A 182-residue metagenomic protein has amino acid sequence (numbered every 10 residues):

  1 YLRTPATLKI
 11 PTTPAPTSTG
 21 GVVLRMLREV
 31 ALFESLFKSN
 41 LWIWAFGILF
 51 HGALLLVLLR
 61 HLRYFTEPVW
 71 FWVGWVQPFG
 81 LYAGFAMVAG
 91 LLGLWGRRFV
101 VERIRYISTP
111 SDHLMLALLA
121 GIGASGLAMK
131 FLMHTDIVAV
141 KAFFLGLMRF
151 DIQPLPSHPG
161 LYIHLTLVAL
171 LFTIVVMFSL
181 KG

Functional and structural regions predicted by a protein language model:
Y1-A31: Membrane-interface amphipathic/juxtamembrane segments adjacent to transmembrane helices
F33-L165, F172-G182: Long, contiguous internal "core" modules enriched in hydrophobic/ aromatic residues
